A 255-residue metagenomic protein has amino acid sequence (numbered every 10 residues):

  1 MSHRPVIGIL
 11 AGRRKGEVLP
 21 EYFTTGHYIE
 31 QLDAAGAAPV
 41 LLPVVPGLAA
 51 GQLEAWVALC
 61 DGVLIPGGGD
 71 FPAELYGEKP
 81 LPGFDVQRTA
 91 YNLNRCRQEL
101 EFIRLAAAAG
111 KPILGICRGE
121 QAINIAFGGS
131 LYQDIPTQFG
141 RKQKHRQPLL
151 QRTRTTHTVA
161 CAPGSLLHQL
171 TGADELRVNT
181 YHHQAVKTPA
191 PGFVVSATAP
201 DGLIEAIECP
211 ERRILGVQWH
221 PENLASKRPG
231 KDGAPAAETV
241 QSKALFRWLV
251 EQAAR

Functional and structural regions predicted by a protein language model:
M1-L114, I125-Y132, P136-L170, H183 (+4 more regions): N-terminal beta1-alpha1 cap of cysteine-dependent amidohydrolase-like domains
C117: Conserved G/P- and acidic residue-centered "switch" motifs that form tight phosphate/ATP-binding loops in soluble
E120: The feature captures the ABC ATPase H-loop/switch
A197: Conserved catalytic core of two-component histidine kinases
